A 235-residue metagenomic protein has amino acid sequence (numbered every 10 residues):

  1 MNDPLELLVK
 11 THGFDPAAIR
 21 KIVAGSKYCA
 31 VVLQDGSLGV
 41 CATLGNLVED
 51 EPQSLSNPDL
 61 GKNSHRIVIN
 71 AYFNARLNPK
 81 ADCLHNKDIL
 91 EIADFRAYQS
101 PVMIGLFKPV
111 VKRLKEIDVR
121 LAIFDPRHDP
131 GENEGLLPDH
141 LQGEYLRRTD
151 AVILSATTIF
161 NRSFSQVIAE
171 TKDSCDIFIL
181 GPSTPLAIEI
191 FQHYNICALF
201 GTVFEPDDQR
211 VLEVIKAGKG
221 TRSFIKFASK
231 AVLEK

Functional and structural regions predicted by a protein language model:
M1-E116, V214-A217, K230-K235: Electropositive, gly/pro-rich neighborhoods at or near active sites that engage anionic ligands
K87-I92, G135-R148: Short acidic low-complexity segments
Q99, D150, C197: Conserved acidic residues
V102, A151-S155, F178: Structural motif
R113-L114, S163-E170, I190: A short acidic, amphipathic alpha-helical/loop segment
D118-V119, T171-D176, I196: A short helix->loop->beta-strand "cap" motif at the edges of active sites that frequently abuts
V119-E132: NAD(P)-binding Rossmann-fold cofactor-contacting core
F178-K235: C-terminal functional extensions of proteins
